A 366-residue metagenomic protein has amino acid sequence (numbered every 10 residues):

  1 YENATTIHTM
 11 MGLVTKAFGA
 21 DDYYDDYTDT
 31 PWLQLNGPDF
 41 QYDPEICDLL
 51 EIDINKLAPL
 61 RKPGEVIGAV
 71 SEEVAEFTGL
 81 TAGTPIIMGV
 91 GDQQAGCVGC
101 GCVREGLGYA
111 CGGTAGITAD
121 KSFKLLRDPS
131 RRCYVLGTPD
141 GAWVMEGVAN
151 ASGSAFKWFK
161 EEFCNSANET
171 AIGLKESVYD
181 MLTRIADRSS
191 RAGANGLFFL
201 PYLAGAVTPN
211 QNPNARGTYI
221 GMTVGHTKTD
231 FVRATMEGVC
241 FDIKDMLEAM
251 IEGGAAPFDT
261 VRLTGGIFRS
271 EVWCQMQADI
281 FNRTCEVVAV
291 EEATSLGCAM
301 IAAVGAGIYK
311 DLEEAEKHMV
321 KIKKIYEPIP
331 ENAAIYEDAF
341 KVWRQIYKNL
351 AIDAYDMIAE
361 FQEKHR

Functional and structural regions predicted by a protein language model:
Y1-V90, F156, E161, L200-A204 (+2 more regions): Gly/Ser/Thr-rich active-site cleft segment
E2, L13, D120-R366: Glycine/Thr-rich phosphate-binding loops that ligate phosphate moieties of nucleotide and other phosphorylated ligands
A4-M10, D26-T30, P59-E65, T84-Q94 (+4 more regions): Active-site nucleophile and cofactor-binding loops and adjacent substrate-binding regions of central metabolic enzymes
I46, L50, E76-F77, V98-G99 (+2 more regions): Short, flexible, glycine/charge-rich loop motifs used to bind or transfer phosphoryl groups or to couple energy/partner
A69-E73, G96-C97, A249, V272-W273: Phosphate- and divalent-cation-binding pockets in alpha/beta enzyme and binding domains that engage nucleotide-derived
F77, I87-A142: Acidic, glycine-rich loop-and-beta core segments that form the ion-binding/anion-interacting portion of active sites
A82-T84, G106, P257-D259: Short coil/turn segments at beta-strand junctions that form active-site/ligand-binding loops
